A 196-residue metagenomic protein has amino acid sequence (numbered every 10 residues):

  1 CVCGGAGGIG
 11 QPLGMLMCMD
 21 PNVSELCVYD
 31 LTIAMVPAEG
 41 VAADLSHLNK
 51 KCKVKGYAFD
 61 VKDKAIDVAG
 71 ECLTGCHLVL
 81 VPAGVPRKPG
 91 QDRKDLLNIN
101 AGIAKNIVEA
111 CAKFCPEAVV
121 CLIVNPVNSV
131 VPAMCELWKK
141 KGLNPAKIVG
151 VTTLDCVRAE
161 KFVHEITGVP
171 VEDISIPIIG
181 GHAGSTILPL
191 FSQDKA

Functional and structural regions predicted by a protein language model:
A6: Conserved glycine-rich cofactor-binding loop
G10-Q11: N-terminal Rossmann-fold NAD(P) dinucleotide-binding loop
G14-M15, V108: Generic hydrophobic/aromatic pocket-lining and core-packing "Φ" positions
M19-E25, K141-L143: Conserved S-adenosyl-L-methionine
N22-H77, Q91: Conserved N-terminal Rossmann-fold NAD(P) cofactor-binding segment
A83-P86: Conserved NAD(P)H cofactor-binding loop of Rossmann-fold oxidoreductase domains
D92-E160: Rossmann-like NAD(P)(H) cofactor-binding subdomain of soluble oxidoreductases
E160-A196: Mobile gating loops/cap/lid regions near enzyme active sites that modulate substrate access
